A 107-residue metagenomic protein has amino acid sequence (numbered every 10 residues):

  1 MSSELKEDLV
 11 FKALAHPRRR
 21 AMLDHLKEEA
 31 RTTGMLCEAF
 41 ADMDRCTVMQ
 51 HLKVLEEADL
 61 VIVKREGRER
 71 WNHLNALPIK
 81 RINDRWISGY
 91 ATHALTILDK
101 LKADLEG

Functional and structural regions predicted by a protein language model:
M1-K6, D24-K27, K80-G107: Amphipathic alpha-helical dimerization/coiled-coil segments that flank or bridge DNA-binding/regulatory modules
L5-T47, E69-R85: N-terminal helix-turn-helix DNA-binding core of bacterial DNA-binding proteins
A41, A58, I87-G89: Hydrophobic alpha-helical segments
L52-K53: Short, hydrophobic-biased segments on the C-terminal half of alpha helices that form "recognition helices"
E56-G67, H73: Beta-hairpin "wing" of winged helix-turn-helix
